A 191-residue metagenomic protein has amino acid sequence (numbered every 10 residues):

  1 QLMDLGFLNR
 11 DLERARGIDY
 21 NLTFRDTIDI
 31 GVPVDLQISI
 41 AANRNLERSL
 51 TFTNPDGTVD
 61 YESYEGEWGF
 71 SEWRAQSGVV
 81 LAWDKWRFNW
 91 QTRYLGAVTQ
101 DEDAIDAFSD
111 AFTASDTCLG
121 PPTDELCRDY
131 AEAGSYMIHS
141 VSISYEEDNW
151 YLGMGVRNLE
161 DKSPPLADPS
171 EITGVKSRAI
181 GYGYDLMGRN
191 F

Functional and structural regions predicted by a protein language model:
Q1-A104: Gram-negative outer-membrane beta-barrel transporters
Q1-M3, L50-Y64, Q100-D129, L166-G183: Solvent-exposed loop segments that connect transmembrane elements
L8-L12, G66, Y130-A133, Y182-Y184: Outer-membrane beta-barrel proteins
R14-I18, S71-A75, S135-H139, D148 (+1 more regions): Residues that define the transmembrane beta-barrel architecture of outer-membrane proteins
Y20-L22, V79, W90, H139-I143 (+2 more regions): Hydrophobic, well-ordered secondary-structure elements that form the walls of internal hydrophobic environments
A42-R44, W83-W86, H139-V141, W150-G155: A generic structural signal for ordered secondary structure
L46, R93-S109, S144-F191: C-terminal beta-signal and adjacent terminal beta-strands/loops of Gram-negative outer-membrane beta-barrel proteins
L126-E132, H139-V141: Short, glycine/charged-rich beta-strand-loop motifs at protein surfaces that mediate ligand recognition and catalysis
